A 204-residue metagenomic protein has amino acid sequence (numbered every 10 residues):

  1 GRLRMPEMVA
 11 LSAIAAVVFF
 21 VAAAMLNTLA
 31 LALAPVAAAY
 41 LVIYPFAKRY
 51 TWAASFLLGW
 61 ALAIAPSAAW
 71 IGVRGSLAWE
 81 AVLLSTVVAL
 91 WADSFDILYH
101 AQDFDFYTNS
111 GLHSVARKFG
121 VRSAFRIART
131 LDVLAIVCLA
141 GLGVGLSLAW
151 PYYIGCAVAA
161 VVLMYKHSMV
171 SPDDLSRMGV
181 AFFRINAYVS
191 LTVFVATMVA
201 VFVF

Functional and structural regions predicted by a protein language model:
G1-A34, N109-C156, A196: Multi-pass membrane catalytic core of lipid/isoprenoid biosynthesis enzymes
G1-L3, D96-R122, M169-M178: Cytosolic, membrane-interface loops and tails of multi-pass inner-membrane proteins
G1-L83, M164-S171, F182, Y188: Intramembrane alpha-helical segments
A16, A38-L41, L62-A63, V88 (+4 more regions): Residue-level recognition of pore/gate-forming positions within transmembrane alpha-helices of multi-pass
L41-P45, V87-F95, Y99, C156-Y165: Alpha-helical transmembrane segments of multi-pass membrane proteins
P66-G72, Y99, T192-M198: Hydrophobic cores of alpha-helical transmembrane segments in multi-pass inner/ER membrane proteins, independent
E80-W91, L148-C156: Alpha-helical transmembrane segments
G141-F204: Extended hydrophobic alpha-helices typical of membrane-associated regions
